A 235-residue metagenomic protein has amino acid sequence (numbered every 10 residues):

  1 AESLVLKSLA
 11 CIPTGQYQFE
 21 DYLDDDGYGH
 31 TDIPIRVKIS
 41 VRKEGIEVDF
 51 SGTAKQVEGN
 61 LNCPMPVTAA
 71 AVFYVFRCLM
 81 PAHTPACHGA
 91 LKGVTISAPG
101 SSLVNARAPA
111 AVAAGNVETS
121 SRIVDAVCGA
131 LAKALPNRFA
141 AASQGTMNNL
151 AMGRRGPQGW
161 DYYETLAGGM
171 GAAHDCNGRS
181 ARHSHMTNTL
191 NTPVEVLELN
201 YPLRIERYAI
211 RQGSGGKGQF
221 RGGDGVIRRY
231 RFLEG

Functional and structural regions predicted by a protein language model:
A1-E47, S51-G235: Glycine/proline-enriched, intrinsically flexible loops and inter-domain linkers
